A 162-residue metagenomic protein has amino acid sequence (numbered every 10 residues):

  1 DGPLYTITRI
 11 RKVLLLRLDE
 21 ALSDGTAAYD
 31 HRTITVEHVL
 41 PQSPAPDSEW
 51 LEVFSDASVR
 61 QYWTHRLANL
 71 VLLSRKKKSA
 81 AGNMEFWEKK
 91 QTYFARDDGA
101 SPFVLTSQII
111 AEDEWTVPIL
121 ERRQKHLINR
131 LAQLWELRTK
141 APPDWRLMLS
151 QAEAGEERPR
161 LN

Functional and structural regions predicted by a protein language model:
D1-E49, F54-S58, Y62-W63, L67 (+1 more regions): Intrinsically disordered, low-complexity N-proximal targeting/linker segments that flank membranes
Y62-R66, L70-N162: Long, cytosolic, alpha-helical-rich C-terminal regions that act as interaction/scaffolding modules
